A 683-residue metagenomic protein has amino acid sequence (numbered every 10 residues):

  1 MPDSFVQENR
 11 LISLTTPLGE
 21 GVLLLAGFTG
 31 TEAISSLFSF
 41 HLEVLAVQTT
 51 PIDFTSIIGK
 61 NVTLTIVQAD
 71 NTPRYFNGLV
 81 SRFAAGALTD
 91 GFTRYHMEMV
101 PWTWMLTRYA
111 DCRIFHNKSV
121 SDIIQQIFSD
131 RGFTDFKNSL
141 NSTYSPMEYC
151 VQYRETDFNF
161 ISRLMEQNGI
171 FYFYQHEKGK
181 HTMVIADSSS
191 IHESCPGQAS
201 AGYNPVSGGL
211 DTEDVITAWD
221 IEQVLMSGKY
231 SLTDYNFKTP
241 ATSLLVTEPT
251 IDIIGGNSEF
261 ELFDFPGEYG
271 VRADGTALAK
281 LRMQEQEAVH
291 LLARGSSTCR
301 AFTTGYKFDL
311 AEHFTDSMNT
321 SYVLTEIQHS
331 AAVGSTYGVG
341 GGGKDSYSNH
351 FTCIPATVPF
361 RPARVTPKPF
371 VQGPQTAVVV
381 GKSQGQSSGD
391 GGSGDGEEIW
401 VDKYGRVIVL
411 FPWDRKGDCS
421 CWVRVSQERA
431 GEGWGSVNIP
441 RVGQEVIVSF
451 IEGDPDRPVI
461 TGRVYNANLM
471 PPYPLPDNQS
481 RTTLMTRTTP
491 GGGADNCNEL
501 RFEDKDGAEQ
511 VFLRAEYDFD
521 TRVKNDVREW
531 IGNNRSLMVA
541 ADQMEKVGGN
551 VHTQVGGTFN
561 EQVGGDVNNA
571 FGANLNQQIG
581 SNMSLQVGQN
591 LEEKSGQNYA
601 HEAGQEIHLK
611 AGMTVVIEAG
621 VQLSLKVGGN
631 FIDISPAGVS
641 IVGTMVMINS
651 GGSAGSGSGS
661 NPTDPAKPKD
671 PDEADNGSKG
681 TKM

Functional and structural regions predicted by a protein language model:
M1-R113, Q167, H290, S296: Assembly/oligomerization scaffold segments
S56-I57, F302, M318, G417 (+1 more regions): Short, well-ordered loop/turn sites that connect or cap secondary structure elements
L64-T65, L310-A311, I447-V448: A generic structural signal for residues embedded in beta-strands
T72, T89, K118-K137, S142 (+1 more regions): Extended, domain-scale alpha-helical bundle/helix-rich regions
A84-M99, S330-Y347, S388-K403, R457 (+1 more regions): Short, solvent-exposed secondary-structure boundary/capping segments
Y174, V184-A186, E193, V371-K626 (+1 more regions): Structural signature for extended repeat/solenoid scaffolds and their inter-repeat hinge/linker regions, spanning
M183, S194-P196, K610-M683: Intrinsic-disorder/coil detector with helix-boundary
D316-Q372, T376, T461-A467, P476 (+1 more regions): Acidic, low-complexity/disordered segments
